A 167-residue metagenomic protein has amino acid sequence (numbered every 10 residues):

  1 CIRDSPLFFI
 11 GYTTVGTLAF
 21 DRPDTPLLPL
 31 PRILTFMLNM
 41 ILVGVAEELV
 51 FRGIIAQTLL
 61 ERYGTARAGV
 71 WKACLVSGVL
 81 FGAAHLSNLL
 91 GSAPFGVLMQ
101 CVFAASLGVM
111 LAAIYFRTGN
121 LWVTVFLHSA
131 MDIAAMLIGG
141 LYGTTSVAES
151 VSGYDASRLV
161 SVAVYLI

Functional and structural regions predicted by a protein language model:
R3-V50, A56-A66, E149-S150: Juxtamembrane helix-loop-helix connectors linking adjacent transmembrane helices in multi-pass membrane enzymes
P6-T13, G78-S87, S129-L141: Aromatic-anchored segments of alpha-helical transmembrane domains
T25-M37, L90-F103, S152-V160: Juxtamembrane helix-entry segments on the extracytoplasmic side of multipass membrane proteins
L38, V76-A83, L98, V102 (+2 more regions): Hydrophobic residues within alpha-helical transmembrane segments of multi-pass solute transporters/permease subunits
V45-V50, I54-I55, L59, A83 (+3 more regions): Active-site His/Glu-centered metal-binding helix of metallohydrolases
A46-V76, A93, F116-N120: Membrane-interface helix/loop boundary segments of multi-pass membrane proteins
Q100-I114: Hydrophobic alpha-helical segments embedded in the membrane of multi-pass proteins
S129-I167: C-terminal membrane module of polytopic membrane proteins
